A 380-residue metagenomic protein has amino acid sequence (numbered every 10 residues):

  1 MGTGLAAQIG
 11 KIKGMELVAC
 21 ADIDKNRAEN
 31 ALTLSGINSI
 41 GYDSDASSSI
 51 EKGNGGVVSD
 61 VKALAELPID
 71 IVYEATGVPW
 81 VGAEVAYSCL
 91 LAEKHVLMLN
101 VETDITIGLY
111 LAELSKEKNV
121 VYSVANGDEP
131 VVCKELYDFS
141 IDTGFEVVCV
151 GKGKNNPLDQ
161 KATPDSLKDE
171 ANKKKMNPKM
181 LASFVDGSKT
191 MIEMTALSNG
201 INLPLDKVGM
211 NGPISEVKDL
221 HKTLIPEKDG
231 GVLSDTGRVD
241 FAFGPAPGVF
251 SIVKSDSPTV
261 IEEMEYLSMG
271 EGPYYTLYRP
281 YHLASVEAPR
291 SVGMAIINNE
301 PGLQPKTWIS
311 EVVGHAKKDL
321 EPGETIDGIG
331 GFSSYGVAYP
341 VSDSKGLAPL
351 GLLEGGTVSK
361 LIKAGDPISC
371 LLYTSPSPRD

Functional and structural regions predicted by a protein language model:
M1-S88: N-terminal glycine-/serine-/threonine-rich beta1-alpha1-beta2 phosphate-ribose binding loop of Rossmann-like
G2-G4, P79-E84, L99, I105-G108 (+1 more regions): Short glycine/serine/threonine-rich phosphate/pyrophosphate-binding segments that cradle anionic phosphate groups
T3-G4, R27, V313, P322-Y335 (+1 more regions): Metallocofactor- and cofactor-centric catalytic cores in central/energy metabolism, strongly enriched
L90-D104: ADP-ribose/adenylate-binding Rossmann-like module
V101-N119: Rossmann-fold NAD(P)-binding glycine/threonine-rich loop
L109, Y122-P247: Core active-site phosphate/anionic-ligand binding loop and the adjoining beta-turn-alpha structural block in enzyme
N202-P340: C-terminal substrate-binding/catalytic lobe of Rossmann-fold NAD(P)-dependent dehydrogenases
Y373-D380: Conserved small/polar residues in nucleotide/adenosyl-binding loops
